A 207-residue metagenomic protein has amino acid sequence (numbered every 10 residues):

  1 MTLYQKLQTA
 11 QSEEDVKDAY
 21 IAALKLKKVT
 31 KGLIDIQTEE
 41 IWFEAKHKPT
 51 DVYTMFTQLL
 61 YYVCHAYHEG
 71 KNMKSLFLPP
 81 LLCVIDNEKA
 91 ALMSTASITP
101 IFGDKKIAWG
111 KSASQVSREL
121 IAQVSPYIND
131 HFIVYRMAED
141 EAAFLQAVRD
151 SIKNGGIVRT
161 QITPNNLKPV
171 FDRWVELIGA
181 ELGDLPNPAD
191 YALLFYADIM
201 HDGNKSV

Functional and structural regions predicted by a protein language model:
M1-G32, P49-T50: Acidic-basic catalytic patches of nuclease active cores, encompassing PD-(D/E)XK and other metal-cofactor nuclease
D15, A19, T57, Y61-Y62: Short amphipathic alpha-helical face segments that pack within enzyme cores and frequently flank/anchor catalytic
I34, E39-K48, C64-V207: Charged, often flexible domain-edge or linker segments that flank or initiate folded functional domains
K48-L59: Active-site-adjacent loop/helix micro-motif of nuclease/hydrolase catalytic cores
